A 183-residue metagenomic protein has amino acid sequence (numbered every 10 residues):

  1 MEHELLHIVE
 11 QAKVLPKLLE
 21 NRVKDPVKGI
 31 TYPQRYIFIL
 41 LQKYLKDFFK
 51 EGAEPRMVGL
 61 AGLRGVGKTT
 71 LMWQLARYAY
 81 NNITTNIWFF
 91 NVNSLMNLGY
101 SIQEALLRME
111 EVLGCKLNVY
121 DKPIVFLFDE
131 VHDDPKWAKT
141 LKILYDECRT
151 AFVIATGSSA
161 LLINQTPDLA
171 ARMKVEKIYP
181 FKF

Functional and structural regions predicted by a protein language model:
M1-F183: Phosphate-binding site recognition
